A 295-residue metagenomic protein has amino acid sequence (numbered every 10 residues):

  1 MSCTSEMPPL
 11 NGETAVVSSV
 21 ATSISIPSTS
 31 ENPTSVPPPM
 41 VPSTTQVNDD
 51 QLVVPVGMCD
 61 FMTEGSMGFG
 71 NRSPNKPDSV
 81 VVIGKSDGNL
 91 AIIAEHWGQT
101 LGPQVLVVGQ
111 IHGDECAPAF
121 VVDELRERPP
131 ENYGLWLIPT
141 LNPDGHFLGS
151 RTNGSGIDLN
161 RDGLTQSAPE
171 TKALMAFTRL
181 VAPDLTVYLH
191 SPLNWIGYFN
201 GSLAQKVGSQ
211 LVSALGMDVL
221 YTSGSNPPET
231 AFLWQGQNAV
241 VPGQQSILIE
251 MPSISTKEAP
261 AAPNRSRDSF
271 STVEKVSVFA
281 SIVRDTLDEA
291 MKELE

Functional and structural regions predicted by a protein language model:
T4-M7: Bacterial signal peptide processing site
P9, M40-I93: Short glycine- and acidic-rich boundary segments immediately preceding or forming the N-terminal edge of structured
A15-T45: Extracellular mucin-like PTS domains
S79, K85-D87, L101-P228, V241-Q244 (+1 more regions): Active-site/substrate-binding loop(s) of hydrolase catalytic cores
I93-G102: Short beta-strand-to-loop junctions in surface cap/lid or active-site-entrance loops
A259-E295: His/Asp/Glu-rich mid-to-C-terminal helical/loop segments that flank catalytic regions of hydrolases
